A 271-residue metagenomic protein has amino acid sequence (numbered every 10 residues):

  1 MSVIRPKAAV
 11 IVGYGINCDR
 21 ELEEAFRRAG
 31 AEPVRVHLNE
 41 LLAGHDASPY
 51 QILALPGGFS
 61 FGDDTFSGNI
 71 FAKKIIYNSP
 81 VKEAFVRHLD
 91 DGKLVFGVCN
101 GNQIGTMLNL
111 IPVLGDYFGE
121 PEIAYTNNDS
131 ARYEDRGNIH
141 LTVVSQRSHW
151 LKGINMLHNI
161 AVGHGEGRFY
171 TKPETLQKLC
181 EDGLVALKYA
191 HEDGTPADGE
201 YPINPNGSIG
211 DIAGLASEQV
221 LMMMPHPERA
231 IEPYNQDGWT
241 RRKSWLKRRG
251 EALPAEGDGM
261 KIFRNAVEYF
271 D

Functional and structural regions predicted by a protein language model:
M1-V98, N102-P112, T126-E134, I209 (+1 more regions): N-terminal beta1-alpha1 cap of cysteine-dependent amidohydrolase-like domains
S2, T142-D271: C-terminal and late-domain segments of enzyme folds
K7-A9, P33-V34, Q51-I52, K93-F96 (+6 more regions): Structural motif
V12, A31-V34, Y50, K74-I76 (+5 more regions): A short linear-motif detector with a strong N-terminal bias
E24, L41, G62, F66 (+8 more regions): Residue-level signal for the start and early helices of compact helical domains
S67, F71, P121, D129 (+3 more regions): Glycine-rich, flexible loop/turn motifs
M107-N155: A conserved active-site-flanking secondary-structure segment within enzyme catalytic domains
